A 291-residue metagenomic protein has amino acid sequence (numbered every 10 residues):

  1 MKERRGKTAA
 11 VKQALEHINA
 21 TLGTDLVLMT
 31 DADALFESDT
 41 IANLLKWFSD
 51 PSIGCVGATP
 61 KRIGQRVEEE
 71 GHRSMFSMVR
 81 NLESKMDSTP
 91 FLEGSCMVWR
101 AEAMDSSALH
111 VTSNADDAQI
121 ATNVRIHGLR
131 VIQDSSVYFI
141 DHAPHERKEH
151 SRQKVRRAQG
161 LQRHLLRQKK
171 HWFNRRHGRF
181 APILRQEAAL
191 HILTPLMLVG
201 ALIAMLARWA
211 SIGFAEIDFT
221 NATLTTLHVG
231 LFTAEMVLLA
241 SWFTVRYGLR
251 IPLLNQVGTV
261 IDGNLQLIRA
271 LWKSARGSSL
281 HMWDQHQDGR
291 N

Functional and structural regions predicted by a protein language model:
K2-E3, T24, A32-A34, D116: Short acidic donor-binding/metal-coordinating loop in glycosyltransferase active sites
T8-I18, T24-D25, T30, S38-S113 (+1 more regions): Long helical/loop segments within the catalytic core of UDP-sugar-dependent glycosyltransferases, especially the large
A34, P90, M97, A118 (+1 more regions): Residues that recognize and position ribonucleotide moieties
F48-F76, V111-D116, I120-E187, T259-L265 (+1 more regions): Catalytic donor/gating beta->alpha subdomain of glycosyltransferases that bind UDP-sugars
E149, Q153-V229, L253-Q256, A275-N291: Basic/Trp-rich segment in TM-proximal cytosolic loops or flexible interdomain/linker regions
A210-G213, T244-G248: Juxtamembrane "helix-exit" motif on the non-cytosolic side of transmembrane helices
T223-Y247: A C-terminal functional module that forms or caps the active site or interfaces directly with catalytic machinery
